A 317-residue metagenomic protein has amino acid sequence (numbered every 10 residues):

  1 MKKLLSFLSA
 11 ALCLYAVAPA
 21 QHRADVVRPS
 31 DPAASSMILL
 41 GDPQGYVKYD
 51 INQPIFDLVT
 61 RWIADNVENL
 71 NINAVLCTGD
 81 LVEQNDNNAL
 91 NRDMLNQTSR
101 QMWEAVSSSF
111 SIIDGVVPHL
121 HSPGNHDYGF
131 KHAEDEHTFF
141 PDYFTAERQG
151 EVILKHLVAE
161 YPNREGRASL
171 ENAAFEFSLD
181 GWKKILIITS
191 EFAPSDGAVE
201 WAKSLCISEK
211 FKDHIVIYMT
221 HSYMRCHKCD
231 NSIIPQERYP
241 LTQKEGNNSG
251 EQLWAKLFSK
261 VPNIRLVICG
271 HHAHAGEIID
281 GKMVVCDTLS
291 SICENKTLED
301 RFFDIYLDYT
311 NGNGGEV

Functional and structural regions predicted by a protein language model:
M1-H22: Bacterial Sec-dependent N-terminal signal peptides
A20-Q97: N-terminal active-site segment of His-dependent metallophosphoesterases
P32, R92-S99, G197-E200, E209-R265: Active-site-proximal segments of metal-dependent phosphoesterases and phosphodiesterases across multiple
A34, N71-I72, V116, K183-I185 (+2 more regions): A general structural motif
L39-G41, N73-D80, G115-G124, S190 (+4 more regions): Active-site neighborhood of phospho(di)ester-bond hydrolases with catalytic His/Asp-centered motifs
Y46-K48, E83-D86, P123-H132, L170-A173 (+5 more regions): Active-site environment of divalent metal-dependent phosphoester hydrolases
N87-W201, K210-F211, M283-D308: Extended active-site neighborhood of metal-dependent phosphoesterases/phosphodiesterases
K244-V317: Conserved beta-sheet core of the metallophosphoesterase superfamily
